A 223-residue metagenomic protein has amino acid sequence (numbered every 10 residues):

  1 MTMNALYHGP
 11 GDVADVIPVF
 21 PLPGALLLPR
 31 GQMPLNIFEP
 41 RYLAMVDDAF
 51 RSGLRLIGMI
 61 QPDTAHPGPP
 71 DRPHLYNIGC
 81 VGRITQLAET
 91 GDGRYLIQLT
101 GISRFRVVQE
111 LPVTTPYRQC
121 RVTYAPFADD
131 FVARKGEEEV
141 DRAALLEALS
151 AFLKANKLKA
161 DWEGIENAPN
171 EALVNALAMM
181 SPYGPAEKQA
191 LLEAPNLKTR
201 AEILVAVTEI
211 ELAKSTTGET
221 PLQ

Functional and structural regions predicted by a protein language model:
M1-K159, A186, L197-A201, A206-Q223: Positively charged
I165-Y183: Core structural elements
